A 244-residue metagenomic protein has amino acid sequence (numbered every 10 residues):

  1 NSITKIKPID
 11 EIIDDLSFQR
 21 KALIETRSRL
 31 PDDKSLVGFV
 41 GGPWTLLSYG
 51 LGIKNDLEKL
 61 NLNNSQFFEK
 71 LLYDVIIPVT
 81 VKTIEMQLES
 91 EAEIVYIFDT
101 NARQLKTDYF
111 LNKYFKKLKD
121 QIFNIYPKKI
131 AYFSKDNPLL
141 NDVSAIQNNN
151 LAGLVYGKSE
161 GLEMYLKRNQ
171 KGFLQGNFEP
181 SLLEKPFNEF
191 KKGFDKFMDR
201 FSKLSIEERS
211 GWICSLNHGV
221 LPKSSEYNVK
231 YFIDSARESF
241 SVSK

Functional and structural regions predicted by a protein language model:
N1-K34, T107-I130, R168-K171, F232-S243: Alpha-helix-loop-beta-strand connector modules within alpha/beta enzyme cores
N1-M86: Active-site-proximal, glycine-rich beta->alpha crossover segments in alpha/beta enzymes that shape flexible
S2-K5, D56-S65, I94-R103, L174-F178: A short small-residue
S17-R20, I24, D74-E85, E89 (+8 more regions): Amphipathic, non-transmembrane alpha-helical secondary structure
G38-P43, D99-T100, K135, N217-G219: Short, well-ordered beta-to-alpha junction loops that form the rim of enzyme active sites and present histidine/acidic
G52-V95, T107, N112, K116-K128 (+2 more regions): Alpha/beta enzyme core
R103-K106, L139-N141: Short, solvent-exposed loop/turn segments at secondary-structure junctions
I122-K244: Catalytic-face loop-and-helix region of soluble metabolic enzyme cores
